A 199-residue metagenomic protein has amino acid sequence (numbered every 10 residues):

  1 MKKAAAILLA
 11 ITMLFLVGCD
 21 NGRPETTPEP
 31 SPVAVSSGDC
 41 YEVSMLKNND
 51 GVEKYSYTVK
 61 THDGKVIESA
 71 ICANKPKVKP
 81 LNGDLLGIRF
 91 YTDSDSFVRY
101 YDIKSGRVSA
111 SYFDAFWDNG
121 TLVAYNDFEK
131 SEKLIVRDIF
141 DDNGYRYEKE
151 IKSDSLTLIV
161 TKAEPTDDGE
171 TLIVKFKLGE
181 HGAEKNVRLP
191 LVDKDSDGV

Functional and structural regions predicted by a protein language model:
K2-A10: Sec-dependent signal peptide recognition, specifically the positively charged N-region followed immediately by
F15-G18: C-terminal motif of bacterial Sec signal peptides marking the signal peptidase cleavage site
D20-G22: Bacterial signal peptide processing site
P28-S69: Long, hydrophobic/aromatic N-terminal blocks
P28-V35, I71-L81, A110-Y125, S155-P165: Repeated scaffold domains used in trafficking and secretory/extracellular systems, primarily beta-propellers
A34-G51, N82-D93, D118-E129, L134-I135 (+1 more regions): Short beta-strand elements that form the blades of beta-propeller/WD-repeat-like and other beta-sheet-rich scaffold
V52-S69, T92-S111, E132-S155, G179-V199: Surface-exposed loop/turn elements that mediate protein-protein interactions on large endomembrane-trafficking
C72-Y100: Right-handed parallel beta-helix
